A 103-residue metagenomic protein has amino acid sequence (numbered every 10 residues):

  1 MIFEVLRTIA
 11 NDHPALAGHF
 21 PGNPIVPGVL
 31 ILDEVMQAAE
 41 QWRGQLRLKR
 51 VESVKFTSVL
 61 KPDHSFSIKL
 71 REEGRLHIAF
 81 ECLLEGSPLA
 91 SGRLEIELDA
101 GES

Functional and structural regions predicted by a protein language model:
M1, Q45, E52, S58-L60 (+1 more regions): A generic hydrophobic-segment detector
M1-V26: Catalytic strand-loop segment that frames the active site of acyl-thioester-processing enzymes
F3, R71-S103: HotDog/MaoC-like acyl-thioester-processing domains
G18, T57, A90-G92: Glycine-centered structural positions embedded in regular secondary structure
I25-L48: Active-site helix/loop of acyl-thioester processing domains in fatty-acid/polyketide metabolism, spanning hotdog-fold
K49, S53-G86: Hydrophobic beta-sheet segments that form the core/acyl-binding groove of ACP/CoA-dependent acyl-chain-processing
